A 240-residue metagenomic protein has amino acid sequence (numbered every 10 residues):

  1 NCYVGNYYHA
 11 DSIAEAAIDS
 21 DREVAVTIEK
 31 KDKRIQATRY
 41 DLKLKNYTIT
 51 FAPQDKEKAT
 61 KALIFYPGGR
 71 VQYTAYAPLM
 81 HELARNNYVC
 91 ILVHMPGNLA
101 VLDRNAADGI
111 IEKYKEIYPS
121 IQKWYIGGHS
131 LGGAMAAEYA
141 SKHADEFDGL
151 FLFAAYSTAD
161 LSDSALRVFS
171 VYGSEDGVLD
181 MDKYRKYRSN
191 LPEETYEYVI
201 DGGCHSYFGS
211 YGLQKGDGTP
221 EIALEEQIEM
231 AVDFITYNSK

Functional and structural regions predicted by a protein language model:
N1-T50: An N-terminal hydrophobic leader/cap segment in hydrolases
A59-G68: Short beta-strand element of the alpha/beta-hydrolase
L79, L179-N190: Short alpha-helix in the alpha/beta-hydrolase fold that links the catalytic acid
M80-A100: Conserved alpha/beta-hydrolase
G127-A136: Gly/Ala-rich beta-loop-alpha elbow adjacent to hydrolase catalytic centers
S164, S170-Y172, D176: Short beta-strand/loop motif that positions the catalytic acidic residue of the alpha/beta-hydrolase fold
Y187-K240: C-terminal catalytic-base region of ester-bond hydrolases, centering on the histidine of the charge-relay
